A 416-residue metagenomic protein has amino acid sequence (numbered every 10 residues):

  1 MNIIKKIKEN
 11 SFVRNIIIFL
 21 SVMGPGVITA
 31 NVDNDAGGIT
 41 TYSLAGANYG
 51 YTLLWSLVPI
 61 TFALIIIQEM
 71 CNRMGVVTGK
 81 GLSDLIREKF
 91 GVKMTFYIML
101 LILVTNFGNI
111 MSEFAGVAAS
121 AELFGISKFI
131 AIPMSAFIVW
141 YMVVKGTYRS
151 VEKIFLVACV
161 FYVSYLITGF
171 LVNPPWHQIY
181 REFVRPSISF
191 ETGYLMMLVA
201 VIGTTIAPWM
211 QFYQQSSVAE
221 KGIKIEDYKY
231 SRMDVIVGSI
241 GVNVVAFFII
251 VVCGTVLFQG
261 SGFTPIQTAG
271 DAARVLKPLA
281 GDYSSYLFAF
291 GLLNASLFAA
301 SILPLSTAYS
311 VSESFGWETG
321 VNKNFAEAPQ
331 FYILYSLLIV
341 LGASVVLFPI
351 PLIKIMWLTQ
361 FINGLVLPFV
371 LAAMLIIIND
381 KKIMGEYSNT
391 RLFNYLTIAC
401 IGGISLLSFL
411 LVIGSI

Functional and structural regions predicted by a protein language model:
T29, S56-F90, Y97-G108: Juxtamembrane transmembrane-helix boundary signature
A36-L44, S150, F212-G241, G260-A272 (+1 more regions): Hydrophobic, small-residue-rich membrane helices and short re-entrant helix-turn-helix hairpins that build
I65-N72, V77, A219, I240-D271: Extracellular/periplasmic helix-exit of transmembrane alpha-helices
R73, V77, T95-K128, I132-A136 (+3 more regions): Hydrophobic transmembrane alpha-helices that form the core helical bundles of multi-pass secondary transporters
V92-K93, F129-I132, V237, G241 (+3 more regions): Loop-to-transmembrane helix boundary motifs in multi-pass membrane proteins
M99-L100, L123-K145, F161-L166, P329-A343 (+1 more regions): Transmembrane alpha-helical segments of multi-pass small-molecule transport proteins
V143-N173, I362-N363, L367, N389-N394: Membrane-interface loop-to-helix entry segments
V160-P186, L195-Q215, A373-K382, L407-S415: Hydrophobic alpha-helical segments and their helix-loop junctions in multi-pass secondary transporters
